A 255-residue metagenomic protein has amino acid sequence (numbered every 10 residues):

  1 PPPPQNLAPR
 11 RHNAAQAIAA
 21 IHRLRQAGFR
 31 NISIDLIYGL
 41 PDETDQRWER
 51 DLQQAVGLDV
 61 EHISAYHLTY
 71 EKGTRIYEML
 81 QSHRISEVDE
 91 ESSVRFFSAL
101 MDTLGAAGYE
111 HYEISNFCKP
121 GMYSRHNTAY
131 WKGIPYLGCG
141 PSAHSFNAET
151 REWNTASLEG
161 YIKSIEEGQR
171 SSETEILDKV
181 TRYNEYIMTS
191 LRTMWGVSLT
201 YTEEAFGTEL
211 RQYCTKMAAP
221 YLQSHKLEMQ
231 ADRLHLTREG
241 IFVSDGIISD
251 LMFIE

Functional and structural regions predicted by a protein language model:
P1-T208: C-terminal scaffold of the Radical SAM
T208-L222: Short amphipathic alpha-helical interaction segments
L222-D232: A short, conserved structural fragment
R233-T237: Minor-groove-contacting beta-hairpin "wing" of winged helix-turn-helix DNA-binding domains
E239-E255: Short, amphipathic alpha-helical interaction segments positioned at domain boundaries
